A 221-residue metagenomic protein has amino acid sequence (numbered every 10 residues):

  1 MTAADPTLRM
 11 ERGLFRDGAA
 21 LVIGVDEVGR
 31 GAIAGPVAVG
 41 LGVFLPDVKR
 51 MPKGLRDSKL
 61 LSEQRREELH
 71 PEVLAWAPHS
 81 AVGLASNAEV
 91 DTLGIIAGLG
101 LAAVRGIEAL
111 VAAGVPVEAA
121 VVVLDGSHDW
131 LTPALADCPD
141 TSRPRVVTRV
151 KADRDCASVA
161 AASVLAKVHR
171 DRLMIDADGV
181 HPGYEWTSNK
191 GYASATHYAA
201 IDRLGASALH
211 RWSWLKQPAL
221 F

Functional and structural regions predicted by a protein language model:
M1-F221: RNase H-like, Mg2+-dependent phosphodiesterase core, and more generally RNA phosphate-backbone-engaging helix-loop
